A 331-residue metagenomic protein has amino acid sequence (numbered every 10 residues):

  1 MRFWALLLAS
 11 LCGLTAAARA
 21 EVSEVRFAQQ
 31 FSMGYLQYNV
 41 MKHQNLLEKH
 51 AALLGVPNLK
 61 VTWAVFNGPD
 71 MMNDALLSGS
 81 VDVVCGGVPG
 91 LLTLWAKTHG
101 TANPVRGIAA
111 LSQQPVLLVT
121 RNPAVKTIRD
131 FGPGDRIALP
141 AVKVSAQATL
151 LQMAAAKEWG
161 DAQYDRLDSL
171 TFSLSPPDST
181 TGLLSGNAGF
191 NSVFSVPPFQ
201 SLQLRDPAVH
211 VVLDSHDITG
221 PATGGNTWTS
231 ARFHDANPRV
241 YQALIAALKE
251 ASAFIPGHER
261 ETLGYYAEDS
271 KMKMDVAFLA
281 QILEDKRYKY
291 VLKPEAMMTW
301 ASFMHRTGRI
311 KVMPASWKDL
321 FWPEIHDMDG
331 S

Functional and structural regions predicted by a protein language model:
A5-L14: Bacterial N-terminal signal peptides
L14-A20: Sec/Tat signal peptide C-region and signal peptidase I cleavage site
E21-Y164, D168-S173, N187, N191-P197 (+1 more regions): Short, glycine-/small- and polar/acidic-enriched structural segments that line small-molecule recognition paths
V56-T62, A162-S169, S270-Q281, K311-W317: Short, surface-exposed acidic
D70, D74, S78, L92 (+12 more regions): Solvent-exposed, polar/charged alpha-helical surfaces in well-ordered, non-transmembrane soluble domains, broadly
G160, R166-D168, F172-E268: Pocket-lining segment of extracytoplasmic ligand-binding domains
D235-K311: Secondary-structure end/capping motifs
M304-S331: Conserved C-terminal helix/tail region of periplasmic/extracytoplasmic solute-binding proteins
